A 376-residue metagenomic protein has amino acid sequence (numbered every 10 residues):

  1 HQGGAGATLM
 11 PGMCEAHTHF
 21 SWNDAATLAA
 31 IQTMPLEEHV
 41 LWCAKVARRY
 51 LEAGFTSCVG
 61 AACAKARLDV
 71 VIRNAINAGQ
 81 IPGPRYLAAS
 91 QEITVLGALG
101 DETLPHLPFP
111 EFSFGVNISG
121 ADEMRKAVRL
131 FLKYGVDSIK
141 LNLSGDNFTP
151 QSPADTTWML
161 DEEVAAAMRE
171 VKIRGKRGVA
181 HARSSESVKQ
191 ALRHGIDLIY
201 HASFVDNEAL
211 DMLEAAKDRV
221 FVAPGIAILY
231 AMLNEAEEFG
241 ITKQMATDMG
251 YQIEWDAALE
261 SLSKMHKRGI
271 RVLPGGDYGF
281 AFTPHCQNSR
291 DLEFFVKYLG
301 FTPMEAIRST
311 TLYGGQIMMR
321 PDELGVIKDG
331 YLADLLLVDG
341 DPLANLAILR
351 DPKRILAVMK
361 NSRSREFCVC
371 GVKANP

Functional and structural regions predicted by a protein language model:
H1-M10, G371: Histidine-rich, glycine-flanked metal-binding segment
G6, C14-H17, G54, Y86 (+13 more regions): Divalent metal-coordination and catalytic microenvironments
A7-N74, L96, E162, A191-H194: Metal-associated gating/positioning segment near the N- to mid-region
L28-L41, T103-K126, R177-V179: Active-site mouth loops of central-metabolism enzymes
A44-I72, P82-E92, V136-T149, K176-R177 (+3 more regions): Divalent metal-dependent hydrolysis catalytic cores, especially in the metallo-beta-lactamase
N142-D256, L273, Y278-F280, L299-F301 (+2 more regions): Active-site core of metal-dependent hydrolases
I173, Q244-A246, D256-D341: His/Asp/Glu-enriched, well-ordered alpha-helical/loop segment that forms or immediately abuts the divalent-metal
T310-L312, D329-N375: C-terminal cap of metal-dependent C-N hydrolases
